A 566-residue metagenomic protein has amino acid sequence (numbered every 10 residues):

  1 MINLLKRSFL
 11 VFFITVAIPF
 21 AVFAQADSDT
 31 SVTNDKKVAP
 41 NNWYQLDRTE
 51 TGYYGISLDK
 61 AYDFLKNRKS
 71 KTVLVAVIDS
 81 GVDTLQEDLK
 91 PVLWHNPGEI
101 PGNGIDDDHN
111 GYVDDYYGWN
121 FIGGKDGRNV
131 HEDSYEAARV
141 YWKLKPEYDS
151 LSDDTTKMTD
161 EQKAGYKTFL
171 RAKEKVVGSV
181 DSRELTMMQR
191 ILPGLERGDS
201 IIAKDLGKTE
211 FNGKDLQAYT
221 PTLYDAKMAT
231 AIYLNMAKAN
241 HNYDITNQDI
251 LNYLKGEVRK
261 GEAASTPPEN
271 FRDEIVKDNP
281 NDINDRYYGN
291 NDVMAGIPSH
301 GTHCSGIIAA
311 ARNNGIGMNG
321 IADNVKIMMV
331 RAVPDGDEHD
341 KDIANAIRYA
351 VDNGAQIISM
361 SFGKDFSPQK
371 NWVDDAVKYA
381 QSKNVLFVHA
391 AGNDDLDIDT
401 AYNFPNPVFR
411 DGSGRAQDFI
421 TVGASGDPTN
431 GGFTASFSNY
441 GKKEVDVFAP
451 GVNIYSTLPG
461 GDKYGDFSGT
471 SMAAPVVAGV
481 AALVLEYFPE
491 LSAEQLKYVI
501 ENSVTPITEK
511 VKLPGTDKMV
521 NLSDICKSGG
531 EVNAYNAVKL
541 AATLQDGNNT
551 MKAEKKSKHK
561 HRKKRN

Functional and structural regions predicted by a protein language model:
M1-S28: Bacterial Sec-dependent N-terminal signal peptides
V22-Y53, A542-N566: Sec-dependent signal peptide cleavage junction
V32-Q45, S152-L192, I347-K370, A390: Short acidic, glycine-rich surface-loop motifs adjacent to enzyme active sites
K60-K69, G296-P298, N319-A322, D337-S359 (+3 more regions): Mature extracellular/periplasmic domains of secretome proteins
A61-L74, V82-H339, D411, R415-D418 (+2 more regions): Subtilisin-like serine protease catalytic core
D79, G392, G469: Active-site glycine-centered loops adjacent to acidic/histidine catalytic or metal-binding residues that shape
V351-N353, I357-M360, Q369-N371, Q417-T421 (+1 more regions): C-terminal subdomain of the subtilisin-like protease fold in secreted/lumenal serine endopeptidases
V385, N406-E486, E490, E531: Extracellular S/T/G-rich loop segment that most often corresponds to the catalytic His/Ser-adjacent loop
